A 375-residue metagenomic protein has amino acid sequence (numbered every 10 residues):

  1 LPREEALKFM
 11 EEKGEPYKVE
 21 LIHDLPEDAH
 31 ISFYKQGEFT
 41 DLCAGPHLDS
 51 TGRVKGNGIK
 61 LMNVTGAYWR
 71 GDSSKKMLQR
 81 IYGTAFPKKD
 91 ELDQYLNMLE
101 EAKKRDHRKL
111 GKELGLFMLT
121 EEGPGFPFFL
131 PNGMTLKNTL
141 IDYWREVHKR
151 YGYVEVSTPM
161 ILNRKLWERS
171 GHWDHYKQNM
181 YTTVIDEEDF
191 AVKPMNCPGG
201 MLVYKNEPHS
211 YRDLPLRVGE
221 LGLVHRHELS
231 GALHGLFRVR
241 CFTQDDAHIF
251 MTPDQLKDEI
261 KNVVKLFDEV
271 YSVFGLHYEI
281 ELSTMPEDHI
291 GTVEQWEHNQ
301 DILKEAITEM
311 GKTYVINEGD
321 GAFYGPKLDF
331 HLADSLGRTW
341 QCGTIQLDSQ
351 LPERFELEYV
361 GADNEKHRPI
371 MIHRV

Functional and structural regions predicted by a protein language model:
L1-E228, A232-L233, F237, I249: Auxiliary tRNA-acceptor-end handling modules of aminoacyl-tRNA synthetases
L1-E5, G111-T135, R238-E297, M310 (+1 more regions): Conserved alpha/beta enzyme-core scaffolds, especially Rossmann-like or related mixed alpha/beta domains that build
L1-G37, H172, S272-Q341: Metal-assisted phosphate- and nucleotidyl-transfer catalytic regions
K35, A85, N196, H248-M251 (+4 more regions): Short, structured patches in soluble enzyme cores that scaffold and shape functional sites
K76-L78, F242-Q244, G325, P352: A general secondary-structure signal for short beta-strands and their flanking turns/coil in non-transmembrane regions
L140-K149, K265, Q300, K304 (+1 more regions): Inter-domain linker/hinge segments that demarcate the starts of reverse transcriptase and RNase H-type modules
E187-D189, P198-E207, L216-E220, V224-S230 (+2 more regions): A translation/RNA-centric and nucleic-acid-associated enzymatic feature enriched in Class II aminoacyl-tRNA synthetases
K205-N206, H227, E269, E309-K312: Conserved helix-loop functional segments at active or binding sites
